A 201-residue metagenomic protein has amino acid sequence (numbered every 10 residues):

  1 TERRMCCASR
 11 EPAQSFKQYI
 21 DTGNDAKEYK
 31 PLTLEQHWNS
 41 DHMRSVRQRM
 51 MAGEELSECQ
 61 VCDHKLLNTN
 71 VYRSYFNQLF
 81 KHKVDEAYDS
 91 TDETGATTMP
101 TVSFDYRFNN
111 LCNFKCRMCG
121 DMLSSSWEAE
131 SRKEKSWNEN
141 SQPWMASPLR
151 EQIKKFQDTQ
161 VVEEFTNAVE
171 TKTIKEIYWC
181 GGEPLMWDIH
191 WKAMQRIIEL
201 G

Functional and structural regions predicted by a protein language model:
T1-Y88, P100: Accessory C-terminal segments flanking Radical SAM cores
T94-G201: Conserved glycine-rich "GG(E/T)P / GGGxP" loop and the immediately following alpha-helix in the radical SAM core
